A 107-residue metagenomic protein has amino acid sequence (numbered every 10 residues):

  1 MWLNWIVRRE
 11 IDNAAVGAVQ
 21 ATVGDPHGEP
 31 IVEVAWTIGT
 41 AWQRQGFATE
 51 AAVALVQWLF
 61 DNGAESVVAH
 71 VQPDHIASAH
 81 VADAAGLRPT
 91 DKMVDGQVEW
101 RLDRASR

Functional and structural regions predicted by a protein language model:
M1-R107: Acyl-donor (CoA/ACP) binding surface of acyl/acetyltransferases
